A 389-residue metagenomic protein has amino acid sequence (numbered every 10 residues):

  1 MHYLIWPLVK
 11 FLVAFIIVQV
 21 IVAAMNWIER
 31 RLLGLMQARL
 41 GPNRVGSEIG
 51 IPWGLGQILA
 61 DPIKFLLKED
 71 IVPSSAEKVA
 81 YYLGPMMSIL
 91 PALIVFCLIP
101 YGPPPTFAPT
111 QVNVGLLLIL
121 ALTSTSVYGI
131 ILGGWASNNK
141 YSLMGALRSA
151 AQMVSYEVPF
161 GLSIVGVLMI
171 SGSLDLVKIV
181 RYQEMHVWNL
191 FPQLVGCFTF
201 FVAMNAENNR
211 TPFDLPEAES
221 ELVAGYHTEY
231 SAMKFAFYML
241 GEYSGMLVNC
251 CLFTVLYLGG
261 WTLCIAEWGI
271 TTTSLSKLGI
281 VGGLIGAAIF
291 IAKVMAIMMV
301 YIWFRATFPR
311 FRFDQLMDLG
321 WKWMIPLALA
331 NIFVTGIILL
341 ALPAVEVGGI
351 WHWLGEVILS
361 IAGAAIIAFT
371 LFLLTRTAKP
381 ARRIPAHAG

Functional and structural regions predicted by a protein language model:
M1-G389: Selective transmembrane helix interface/packing segments
